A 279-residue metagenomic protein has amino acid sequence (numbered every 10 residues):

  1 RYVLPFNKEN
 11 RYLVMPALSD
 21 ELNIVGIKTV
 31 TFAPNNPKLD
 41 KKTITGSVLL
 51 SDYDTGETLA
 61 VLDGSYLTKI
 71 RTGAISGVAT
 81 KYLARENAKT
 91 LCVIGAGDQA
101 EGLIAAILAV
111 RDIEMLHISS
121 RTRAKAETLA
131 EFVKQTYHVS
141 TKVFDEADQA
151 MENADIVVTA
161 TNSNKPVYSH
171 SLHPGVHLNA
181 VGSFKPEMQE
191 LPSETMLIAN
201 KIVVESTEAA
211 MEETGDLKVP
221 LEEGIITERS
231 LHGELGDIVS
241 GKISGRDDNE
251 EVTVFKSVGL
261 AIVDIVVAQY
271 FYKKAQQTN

Functional and structural regions predicted by a protein language model:
R1-K69, G77, N87, G233 (+2 more regions): N-terminal ligand-binding/catalytic initiation module
A84-T90, D112, H173-P174: Short helix-loop-beta connector
L91-C92, T253: Conserved beta-strand elements of the Class I
A96-G97: Glycine-rich Rossmann-fold phosphate-binding loop(s) that bind the pyrophosphate of adenine dinucleotide cofactors
A100-E101: N-terminal Rossmann-fold NAD(P) dinucleotide-binding loop
A109-T136: NAD(P)-binding Rossmann-fold cofactor-contacting core
V139-I225: Rossmann-like adenosine-cofactor binding region
E187-T278: Adenosine-phosphate binding glycine-rich loop
